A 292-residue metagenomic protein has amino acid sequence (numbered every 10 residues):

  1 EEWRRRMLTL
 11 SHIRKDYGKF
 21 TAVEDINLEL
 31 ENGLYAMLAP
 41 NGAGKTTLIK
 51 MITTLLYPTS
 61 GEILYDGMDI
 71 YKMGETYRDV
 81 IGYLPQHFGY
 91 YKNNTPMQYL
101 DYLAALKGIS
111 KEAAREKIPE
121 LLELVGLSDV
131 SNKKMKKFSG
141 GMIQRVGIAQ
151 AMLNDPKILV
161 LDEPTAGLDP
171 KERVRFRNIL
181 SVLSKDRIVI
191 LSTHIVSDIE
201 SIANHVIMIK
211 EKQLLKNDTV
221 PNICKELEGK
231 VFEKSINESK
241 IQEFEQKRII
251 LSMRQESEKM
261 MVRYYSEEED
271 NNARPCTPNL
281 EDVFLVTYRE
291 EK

Functional and structural regions predicted by a protein language model:
T53: Helix-to-loop junction immediately C-terminal to a conserved catalytic motif
G61-K72, T76-Y77: Conserved ABC transporter NBD signature motif
D101, A105, E112-V130: Conserved ABC ATPase "signature" region
K134-F138: Conserved ABC ATPase signature
L159-E163: Catalytic Walker B motif of ABC-type/P-loop ATPase nucleotide-binding domains
F176-R263: ABC transporter nucleotide-binding domain
